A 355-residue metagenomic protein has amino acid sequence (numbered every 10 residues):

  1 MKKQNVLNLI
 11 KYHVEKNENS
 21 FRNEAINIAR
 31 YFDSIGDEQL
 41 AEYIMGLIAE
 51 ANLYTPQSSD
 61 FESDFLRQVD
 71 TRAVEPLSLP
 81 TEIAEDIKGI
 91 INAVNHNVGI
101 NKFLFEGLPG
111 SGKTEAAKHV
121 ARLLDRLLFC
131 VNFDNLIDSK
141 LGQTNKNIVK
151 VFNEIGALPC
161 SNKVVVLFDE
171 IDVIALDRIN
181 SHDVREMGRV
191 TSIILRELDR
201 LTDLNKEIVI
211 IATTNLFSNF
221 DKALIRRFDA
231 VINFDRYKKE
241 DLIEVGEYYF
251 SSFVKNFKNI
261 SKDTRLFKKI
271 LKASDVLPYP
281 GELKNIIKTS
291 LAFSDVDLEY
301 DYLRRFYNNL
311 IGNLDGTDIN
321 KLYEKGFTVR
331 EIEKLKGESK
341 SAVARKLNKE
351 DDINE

Functional and structural regions predicted by a protein language model:
M1-L77, E247-E355: C-terminal alpha-helical "lid" subdomain
S63-F103, L108: Pre-Walker A (pre-P-loop) alpha-helix and adjacent loop at the N terminus of AAA/AAA+ ATPase modules, a conserved
V94, Q143-L167, T191-L201: Conserved alpha-helical scaffold flanking the Walker A/P-loop in AAA+ ATPase domains
N95, N101-V131, K150-A157: Walker A/P-loop
E115-Q143, L176-D177, H182: Conserved P-loop NTPase mechanochemical-coupling segment
D169-I211, K222, A230-D235: Conserved catalytic/switch belt of AAA+ P-loop NTPases
N215-L216: Conserved H-loop
K222-K255, N285: Conserved AAA+ ATPase core "coupling" helix
